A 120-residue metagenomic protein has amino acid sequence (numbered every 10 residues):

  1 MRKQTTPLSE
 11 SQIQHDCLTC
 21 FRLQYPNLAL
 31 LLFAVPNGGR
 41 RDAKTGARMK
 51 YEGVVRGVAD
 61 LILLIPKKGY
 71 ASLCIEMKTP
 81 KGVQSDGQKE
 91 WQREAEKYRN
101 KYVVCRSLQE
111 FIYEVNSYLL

Functional and structural regions predicted by a protein language model:
M1-L120: Catalytic phosphate/metal-binding cores of nucleic-acid and nucleotide-processing enzymes, i.e., regions that mediate
